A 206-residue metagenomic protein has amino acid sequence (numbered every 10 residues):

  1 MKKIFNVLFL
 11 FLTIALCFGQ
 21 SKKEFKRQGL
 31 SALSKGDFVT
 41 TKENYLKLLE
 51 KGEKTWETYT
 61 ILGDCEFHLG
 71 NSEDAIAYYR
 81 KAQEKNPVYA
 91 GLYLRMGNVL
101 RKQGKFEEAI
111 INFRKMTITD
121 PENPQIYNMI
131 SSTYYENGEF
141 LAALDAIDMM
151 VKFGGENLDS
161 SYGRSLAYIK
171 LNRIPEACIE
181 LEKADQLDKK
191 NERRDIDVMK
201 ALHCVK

Functional and structural regions predicted by a protein language model:
K22-K23, T55-E57, A90-G91, P124-Q125 (+2 more regions): Helix-start (N-cap) detector for alpha-helical repeat units in TPR-like alpha-solenoids, especially tetratricopeptide
S34-K35, H68-L69, K102-Q103, E136-N137 (+2 more regions): Register position in tetratricopeptide repeats
K47-L48, K81-A82, K115-M116, M149-M150 (+1 more regions): Canonical positions in the second alpha-helix
K51, K85, T119, F153-G154 (+1 more regions): Structural marker of alpha-solenoid helical repeat scaffolds
I61, H68, R95, M129 (+2 more regions): Canonical tetratricopeptide repeat
K170-K206: Terminal, low-structured helical/coil segments at or just beyond the last alpha-helical repeat
